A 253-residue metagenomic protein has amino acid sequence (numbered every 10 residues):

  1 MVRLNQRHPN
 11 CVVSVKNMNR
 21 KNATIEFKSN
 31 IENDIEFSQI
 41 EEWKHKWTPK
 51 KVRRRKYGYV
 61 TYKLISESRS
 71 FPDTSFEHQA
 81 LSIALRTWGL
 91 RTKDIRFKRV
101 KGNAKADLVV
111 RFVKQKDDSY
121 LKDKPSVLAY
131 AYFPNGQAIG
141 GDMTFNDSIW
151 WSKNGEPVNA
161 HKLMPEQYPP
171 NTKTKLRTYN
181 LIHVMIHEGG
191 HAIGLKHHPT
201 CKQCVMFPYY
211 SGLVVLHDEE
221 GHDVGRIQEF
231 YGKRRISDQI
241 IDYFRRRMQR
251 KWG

Functional and structural regions predicted by a protein language model:
M1-G253: Zinc-dependent metalloendopeptidases
